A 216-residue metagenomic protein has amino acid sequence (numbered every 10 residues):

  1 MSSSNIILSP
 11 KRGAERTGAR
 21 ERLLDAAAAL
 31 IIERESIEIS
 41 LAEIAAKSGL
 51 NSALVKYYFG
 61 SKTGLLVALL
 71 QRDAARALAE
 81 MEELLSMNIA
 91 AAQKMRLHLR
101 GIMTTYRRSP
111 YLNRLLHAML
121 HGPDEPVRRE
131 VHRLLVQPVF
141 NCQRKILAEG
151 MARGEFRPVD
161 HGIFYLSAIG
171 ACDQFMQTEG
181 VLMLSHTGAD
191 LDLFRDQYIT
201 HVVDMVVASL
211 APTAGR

Functional and structural regions predicted by a protein language model:
M1-L8, T104, R108, Q137-R153 (+2 more regions): C-terminal peripheral helix-coil segments that are non-catalytic and often amphipathic
A19-A28, I44, L69-D73, A77 (+1 more regions): Generic hydrophobic, amphipathic alpha-helix propensity
R20-E21, L41, T63, V67 (+5 more regions): Short, structured helix-loop boundary elements
R22, L30-G64, A68: Helix-turn-helix
E33-I37, N88, S109, R153: Short coil/turn segments at alpha/beta junctions that flank glycine-rich nucleotide-binding fingerprints
A68, E82-R114, G162-A168, D196-I199 (+2 more regions): Hydrophobic alpha-helical connector segments
R108-R129, T178-S185: Amphipathic alpha-helical segments used for helix-helix packing
H117-A148: A contiguous binding-surface segment within folded domains or other stable secondary-structure elements
